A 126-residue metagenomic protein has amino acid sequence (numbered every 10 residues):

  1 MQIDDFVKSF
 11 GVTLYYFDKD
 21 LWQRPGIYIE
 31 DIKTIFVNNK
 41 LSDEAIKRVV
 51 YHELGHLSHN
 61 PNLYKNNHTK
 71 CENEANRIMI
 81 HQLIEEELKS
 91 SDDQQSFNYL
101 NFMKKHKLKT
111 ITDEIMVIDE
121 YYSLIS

Functional and structural regions predicted by a protein language model:
M1-S126: Active-site hotspot residues in diverse enzymes, especially metal/ion-binding acidic/histidine motifs
